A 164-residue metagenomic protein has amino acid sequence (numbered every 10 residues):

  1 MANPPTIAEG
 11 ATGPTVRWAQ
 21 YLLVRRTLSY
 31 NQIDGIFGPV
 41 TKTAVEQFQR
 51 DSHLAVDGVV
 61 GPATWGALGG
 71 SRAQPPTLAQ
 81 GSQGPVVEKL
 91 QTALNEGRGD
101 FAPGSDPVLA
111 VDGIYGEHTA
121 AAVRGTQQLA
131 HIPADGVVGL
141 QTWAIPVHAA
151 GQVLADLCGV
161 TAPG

Functional and structural regions predicted by a protein language model:
M1-G164: Cell-envelope/ECM-targeting effectors and their regulatory/trafficking segments
